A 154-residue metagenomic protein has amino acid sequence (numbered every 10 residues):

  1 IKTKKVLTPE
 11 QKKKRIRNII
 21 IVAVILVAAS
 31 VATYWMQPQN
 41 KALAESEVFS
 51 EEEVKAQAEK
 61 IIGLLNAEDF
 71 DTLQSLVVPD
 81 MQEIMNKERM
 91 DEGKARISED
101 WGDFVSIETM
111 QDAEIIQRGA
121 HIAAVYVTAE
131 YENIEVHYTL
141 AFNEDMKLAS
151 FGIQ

Functional and structural regions predicted by a protein language model:
I1-K4: N-terminal intrinsically disordered, acidic low-complexity segments at the extreme N-terminus
L7-E10, K14-I16, I20-N66: Short, low-complexity N-terminal intrinsically disordered segments enriched in polar/charged residues
K55, L73, E130-Y131: Short hydrophobic/aromatic segments of transmembrane alpha-helices and their interfaces
A58, G63, Q74, V78 (+2 more regions): Preference for short coil/turn "hinge" residues that link or interrupt alpha-helices
D71-H121: Short solvent-exposed beta->alpha transition segments
T109-Q154: Exposed beta-sheet edge and beta->alpha loop/turn motif
